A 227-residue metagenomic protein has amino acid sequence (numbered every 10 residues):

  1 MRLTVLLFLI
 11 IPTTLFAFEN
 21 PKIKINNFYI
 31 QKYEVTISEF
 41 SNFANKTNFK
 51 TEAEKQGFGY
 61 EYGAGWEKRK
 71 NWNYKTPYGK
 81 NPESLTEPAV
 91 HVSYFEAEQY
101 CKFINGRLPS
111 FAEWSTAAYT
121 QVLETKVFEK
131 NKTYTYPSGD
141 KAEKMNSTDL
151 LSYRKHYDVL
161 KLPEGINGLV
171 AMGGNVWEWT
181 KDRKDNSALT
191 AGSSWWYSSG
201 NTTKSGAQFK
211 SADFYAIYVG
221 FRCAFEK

Functional and structural regions predicted by a protein language model:
R2-Y78, Y94-F95, T120-E124, Y215-K227: Short, compositionally biased
K50, E61-Y62, K68-Q208, D213 (+1 more regions): Functional-site microenvironments in short loops/helix caps that host divalent-cation chemistry
